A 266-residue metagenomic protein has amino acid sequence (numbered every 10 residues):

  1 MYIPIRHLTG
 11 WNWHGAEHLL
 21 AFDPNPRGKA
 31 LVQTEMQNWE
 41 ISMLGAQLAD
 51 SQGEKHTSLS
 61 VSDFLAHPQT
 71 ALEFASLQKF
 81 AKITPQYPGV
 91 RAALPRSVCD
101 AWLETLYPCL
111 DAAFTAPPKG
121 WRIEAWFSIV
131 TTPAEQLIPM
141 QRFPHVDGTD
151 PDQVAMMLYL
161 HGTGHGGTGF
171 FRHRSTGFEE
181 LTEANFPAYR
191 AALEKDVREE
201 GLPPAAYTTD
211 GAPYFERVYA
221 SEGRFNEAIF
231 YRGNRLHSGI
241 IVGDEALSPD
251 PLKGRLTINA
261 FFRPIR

Functional and structural regions predicted by a protein language model:
Y2-F230, N234-R266: Fe(II)/2-oxoglutarate oxygenase catalytic core
